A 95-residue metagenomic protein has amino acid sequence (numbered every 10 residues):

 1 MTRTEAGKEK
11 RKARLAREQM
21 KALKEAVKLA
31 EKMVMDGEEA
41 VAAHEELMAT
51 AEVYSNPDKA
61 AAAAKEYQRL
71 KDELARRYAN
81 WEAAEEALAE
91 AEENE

Functional and structural regions predicted by a protein language model:
M1-E95: Charged, heptad-repeat coiled-coil alpha-helices that serve as long linker/dimerization "arms" in large NTP-dependent
